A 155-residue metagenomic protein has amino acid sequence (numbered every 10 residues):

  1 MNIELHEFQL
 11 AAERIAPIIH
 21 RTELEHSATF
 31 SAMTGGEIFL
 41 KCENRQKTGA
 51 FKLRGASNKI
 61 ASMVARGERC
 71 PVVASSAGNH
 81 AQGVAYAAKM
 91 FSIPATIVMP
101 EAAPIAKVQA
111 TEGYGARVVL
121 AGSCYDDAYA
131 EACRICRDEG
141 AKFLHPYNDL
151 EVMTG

Functional and structural regions predicted by a protein language model:
M1-G155: PLP-dependent amino-acid enzyme catalytic core
